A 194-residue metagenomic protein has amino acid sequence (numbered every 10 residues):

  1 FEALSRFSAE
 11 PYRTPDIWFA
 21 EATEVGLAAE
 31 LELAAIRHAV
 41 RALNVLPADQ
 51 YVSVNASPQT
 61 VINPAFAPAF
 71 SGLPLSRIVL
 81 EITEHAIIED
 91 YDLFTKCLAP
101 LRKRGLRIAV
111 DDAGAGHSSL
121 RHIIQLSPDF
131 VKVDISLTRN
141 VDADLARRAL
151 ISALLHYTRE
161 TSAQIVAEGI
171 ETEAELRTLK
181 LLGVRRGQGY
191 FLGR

Functional and structural regions predicted by a protein language model:
F1-A20, V131: A short, well-structured catalytic beta-strand-centered motif of the EAL phosphodiesterase domain for c-di-GMP
A3, A22, A39, G187-G189: Small residues (Ala/Gly/Ser/Thr
F7-P11, P58-Q59, R77, E81-D90 (+1 more regions): EAL-family c-di-GMP phosphodiesterase catalytic domain
W18, A39, L154: Aromatic/hydrophobic pocket-lining residues that form π-stacking "cages" and hydrophobic walls in ligand
T23, L27-L31, A146, L150: Conserved acidic
L27-K96, L106, G169: Catalytic core of bacterial c-di-GMP phosphodiesterases, primarily the EAL and HD-GYP domains, capturing alpha-helical
T95-L98, I151-S152: A short, noncatalytic alpha-helical element within ATPase nucleotide-binding/catalytic domains
